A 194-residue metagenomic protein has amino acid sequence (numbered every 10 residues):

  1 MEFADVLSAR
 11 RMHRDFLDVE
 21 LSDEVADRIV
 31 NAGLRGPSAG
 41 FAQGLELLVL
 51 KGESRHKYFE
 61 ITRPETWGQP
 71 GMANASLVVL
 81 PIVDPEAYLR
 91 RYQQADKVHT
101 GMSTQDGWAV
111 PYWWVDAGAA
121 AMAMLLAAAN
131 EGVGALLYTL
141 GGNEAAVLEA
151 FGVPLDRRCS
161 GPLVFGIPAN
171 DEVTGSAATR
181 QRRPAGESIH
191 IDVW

Functional and structural regions predicted by a protein language model:
F3-H13, L17, P85, Q94-K97 (+1 more regions): C-terminal helix-cap and adjacent tail motif
H13-R28: A short N-terminal beta-strand-loop micro-motif at the entrance of redox/enzyme domains
F16, A42-L45, N130-G134, S160: Short secondary-structure junction motifs
N31-L34, I61-T66, V147-E149, E172: Glycine-rich, charged/polar anion/phosphate-binding loops that engage phosphate groups from diverse ligands
G33, V79, H99-A150: Small-aliphatic-rich amphipathic alpha-helix that forms the alpha element of a beta-alpha
A39-A42, P70-A73, A129-N130, V153-D156 (+1 more regions): Solvent-exposed alpha-helices and their adjacent loops that cap or buttress functional pockets in soluble metabolic
F41-A117: Glycine/small-residue-rich phosphate/adenosyl-binding loop
Q69-P81, F151-G175: A glycine-rich helix N-cap at a beta->alpha junction
